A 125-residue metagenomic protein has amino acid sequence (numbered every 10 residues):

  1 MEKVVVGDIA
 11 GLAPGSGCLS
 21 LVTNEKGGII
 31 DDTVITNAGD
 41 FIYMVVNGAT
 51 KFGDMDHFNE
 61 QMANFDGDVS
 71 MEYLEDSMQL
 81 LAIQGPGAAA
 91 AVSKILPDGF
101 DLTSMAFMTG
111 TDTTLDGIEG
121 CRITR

Functional and structural regions predicted by a protein language model:
M1-R125: Basic, glycine/lysine-rich polyanion-binding surfaces/domains
